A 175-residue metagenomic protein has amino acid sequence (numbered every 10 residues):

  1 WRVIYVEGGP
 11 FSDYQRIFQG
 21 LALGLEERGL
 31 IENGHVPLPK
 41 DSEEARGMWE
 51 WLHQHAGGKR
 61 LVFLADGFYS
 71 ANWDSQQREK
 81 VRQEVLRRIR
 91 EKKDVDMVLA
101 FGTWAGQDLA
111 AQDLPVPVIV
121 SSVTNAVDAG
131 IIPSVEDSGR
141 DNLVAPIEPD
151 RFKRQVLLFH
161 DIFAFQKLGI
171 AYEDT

Functional and structural regions predicted by a protein language model:
W1-T175: Short hydrophobic alpha-helices and adjacent helix-cap/hinge residues
